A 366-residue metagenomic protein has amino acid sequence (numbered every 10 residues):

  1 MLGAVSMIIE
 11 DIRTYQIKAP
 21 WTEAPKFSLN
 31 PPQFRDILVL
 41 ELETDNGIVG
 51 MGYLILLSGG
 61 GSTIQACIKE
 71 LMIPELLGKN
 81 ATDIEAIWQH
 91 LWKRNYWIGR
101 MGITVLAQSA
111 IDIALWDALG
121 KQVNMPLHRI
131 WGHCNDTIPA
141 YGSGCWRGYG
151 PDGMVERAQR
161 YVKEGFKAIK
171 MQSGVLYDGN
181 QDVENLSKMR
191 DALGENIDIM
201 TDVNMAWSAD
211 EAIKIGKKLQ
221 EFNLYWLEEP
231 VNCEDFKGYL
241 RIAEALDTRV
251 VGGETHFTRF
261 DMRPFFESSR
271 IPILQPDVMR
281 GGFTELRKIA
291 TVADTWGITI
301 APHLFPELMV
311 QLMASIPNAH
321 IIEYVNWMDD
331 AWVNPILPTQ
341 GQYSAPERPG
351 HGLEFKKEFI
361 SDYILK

Functional and structural regions predicted by a protein language model:
S6-L57, D329: Structured beta-strand/loop patches that form or line metal/cofactor-binding pockets in enzymes
I9, G47, M72, I111 (+8 more regions): Conserved, mostly hydrophobic/aromatic
D11-I12, E43-Q122: Metal- or metallocofactor-binding catalytic centers and their adjacent structured scaffolds across diverse enzyme
E70, K217, N223, E234-Q342 (+1 more regions): Shared catalytic-loop signature of beta/alpha-barrel
D112-G148: Glycine-rich, aromatic-flanked loop segments that form ligand/cofactor-binding clefts across common enzyme folds
D136-L246: Metal-dependent enolase-superfamily TIM-barrel catalytic cores that perform enediolate-based chemistry
W332-K366: C-terminal extensions of enzymes
